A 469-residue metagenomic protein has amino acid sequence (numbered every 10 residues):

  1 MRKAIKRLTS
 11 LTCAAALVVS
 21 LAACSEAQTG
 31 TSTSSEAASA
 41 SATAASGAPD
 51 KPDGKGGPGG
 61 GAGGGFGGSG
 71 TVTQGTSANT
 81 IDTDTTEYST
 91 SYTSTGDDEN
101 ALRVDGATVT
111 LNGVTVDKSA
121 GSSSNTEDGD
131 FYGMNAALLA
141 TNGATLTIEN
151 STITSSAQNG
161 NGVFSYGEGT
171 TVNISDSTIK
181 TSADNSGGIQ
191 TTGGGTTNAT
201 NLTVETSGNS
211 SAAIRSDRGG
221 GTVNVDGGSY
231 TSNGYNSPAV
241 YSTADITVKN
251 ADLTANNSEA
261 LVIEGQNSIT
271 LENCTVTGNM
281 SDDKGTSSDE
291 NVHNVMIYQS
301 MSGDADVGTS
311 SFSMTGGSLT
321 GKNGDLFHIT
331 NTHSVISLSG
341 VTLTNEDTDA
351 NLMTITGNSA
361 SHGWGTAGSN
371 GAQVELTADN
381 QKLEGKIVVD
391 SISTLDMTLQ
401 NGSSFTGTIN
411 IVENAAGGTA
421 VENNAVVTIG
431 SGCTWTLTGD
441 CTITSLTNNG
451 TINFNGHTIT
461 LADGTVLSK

Functional and structural regions predicted by a protein language model:
M1-L11: Bacterial Sec-dependent N-terminal signal peptides
V19-A23: C-terminal motif of bacterial Sec signal peptides marking the signal peptidase cleavage site
C24-T73, M301-D304, G308, G363-T366: Disordered, low-complexity segments in secreted/periplasmic proteins that are enriched in proline
G60-G75, G96-R103, N125-L139, A157-S165 (+9 more regions): Extracellular beta-strand/beta-solenoid scaffold signature
G63-S124, I459, V466-K469: N-terminal segments that cap or nucleate solenoid repeat domains
I81-T90, T108-V114, T145-N150, T171-S177 (+14 more regions): All-beta strand scaffolds that present successive hydrophobic residues in beta-strands
D105-S182, Q190-N201: Post-signal-peptide, soluble extracytosolic/periplasmic N-terminal scaffold domains of envelope/secretory systems
V388-K469: Extracellular beta-strand/loop-rich repeat segments of large surface/secreted proteins
